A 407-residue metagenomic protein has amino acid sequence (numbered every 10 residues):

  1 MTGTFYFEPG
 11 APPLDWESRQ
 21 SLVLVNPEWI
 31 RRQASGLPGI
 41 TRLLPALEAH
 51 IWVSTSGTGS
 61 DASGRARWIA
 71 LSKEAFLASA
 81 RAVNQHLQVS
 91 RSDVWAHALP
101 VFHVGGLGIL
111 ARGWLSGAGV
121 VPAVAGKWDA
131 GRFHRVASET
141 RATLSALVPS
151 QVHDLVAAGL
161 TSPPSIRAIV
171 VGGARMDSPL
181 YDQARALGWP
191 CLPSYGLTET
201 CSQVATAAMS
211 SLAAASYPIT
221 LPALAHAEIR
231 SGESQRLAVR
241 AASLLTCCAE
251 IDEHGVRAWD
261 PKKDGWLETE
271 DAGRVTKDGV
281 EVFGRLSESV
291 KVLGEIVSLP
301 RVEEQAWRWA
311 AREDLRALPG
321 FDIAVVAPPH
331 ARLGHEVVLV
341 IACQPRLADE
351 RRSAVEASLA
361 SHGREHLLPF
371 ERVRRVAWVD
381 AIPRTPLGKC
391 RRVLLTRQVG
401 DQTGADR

Functional and structural regions predicted by a protein language model:
M1-T2, V156-A214: Gly/Ser/Thr-rich phosphate-binding loop
P9-H50, S79: Flexible, low-complexity linker/hinge segments
E48-W68, T198: Conserved adenylation A10 loop of the ANL superfamily
R67-S90, V94-D154, L192: AMP-binding/adenylate-forming
S79-V83, H134, V152-A158, D177-A184 (+4 more regions): Adenylate-forming
T220-A223, G232-G265, E281, R285 (+2 more regions): Conserved ATP/PPi-binding loop(s) of AMP-dependent carboxylate-activating enzymes
G265, E270-E371: AMP-binding/adenylate-forming catalytic core of the ANL superfamily
H335, E365-K389: AMP-binding/adenylate-forming catalytic domain of the ANL superfamily
